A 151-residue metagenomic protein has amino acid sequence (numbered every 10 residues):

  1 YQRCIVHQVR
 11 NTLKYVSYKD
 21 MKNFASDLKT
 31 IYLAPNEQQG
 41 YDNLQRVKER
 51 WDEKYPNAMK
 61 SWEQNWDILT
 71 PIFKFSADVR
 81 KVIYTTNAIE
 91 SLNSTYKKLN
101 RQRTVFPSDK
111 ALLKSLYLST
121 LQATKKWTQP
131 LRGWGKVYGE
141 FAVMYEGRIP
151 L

Functional and structural regions predicted by a protein language model:
Y1-S26: Conserved beta-strand -> loop -> alpha-helix junction used to position metal-binding or nucleic-acid-contacting
T30-L151: Acidic/histidine-rich catalytic cores and adjacent linkers of DNA breakage/strand-transfer/modification proteins
